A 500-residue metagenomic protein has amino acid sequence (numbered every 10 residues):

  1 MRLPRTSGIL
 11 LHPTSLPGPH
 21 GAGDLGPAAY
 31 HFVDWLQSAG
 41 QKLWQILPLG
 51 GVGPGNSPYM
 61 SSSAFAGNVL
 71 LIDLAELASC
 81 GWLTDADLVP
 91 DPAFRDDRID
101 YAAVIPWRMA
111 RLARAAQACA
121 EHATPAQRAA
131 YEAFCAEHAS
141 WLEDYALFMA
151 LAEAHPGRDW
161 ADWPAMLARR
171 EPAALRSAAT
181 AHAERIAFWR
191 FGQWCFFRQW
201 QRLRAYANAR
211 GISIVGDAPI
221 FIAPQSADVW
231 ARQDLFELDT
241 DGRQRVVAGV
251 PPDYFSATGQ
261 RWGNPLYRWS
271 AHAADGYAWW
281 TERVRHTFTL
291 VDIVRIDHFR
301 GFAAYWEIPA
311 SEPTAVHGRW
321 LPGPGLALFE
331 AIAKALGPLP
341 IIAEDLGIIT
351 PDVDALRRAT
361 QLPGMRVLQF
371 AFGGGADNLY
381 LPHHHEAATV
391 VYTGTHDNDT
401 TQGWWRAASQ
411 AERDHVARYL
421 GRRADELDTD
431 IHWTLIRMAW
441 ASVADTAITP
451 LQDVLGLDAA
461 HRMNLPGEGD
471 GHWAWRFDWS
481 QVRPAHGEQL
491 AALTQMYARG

Functional and structural regions predicted by a protein language model:
M1-G40: Mature N-terminal, pre-catalytic/accessory segment of carbohydrate-active enzymes
M1-R5, L10-H12, G55-F197, I222-I448 (+2 more regions): Alpha-amylase-like alpha-glycosidases and glucanotransferases acting on alpha-linked glucans and related
P27-V52, T289-V291, A439-A441: Catalytic domains of carbohydrate-active enzymes, especially glycoside hydrolases
Q37, W200-N208, A333, R357: Surface-exposed amphipathic alpha-helices with a cationic face
L47, S213-V215, P219, I293 (+1 more regions): Outer-envelope exported proteins of Gram-negative bacteria
W189-F221: Conserved, well-ordered alpha-helix/loop/beta-strand core segments that scaffold catalytic motifs
W479-G500: Terminal-tail/helix-coil boundary detector
